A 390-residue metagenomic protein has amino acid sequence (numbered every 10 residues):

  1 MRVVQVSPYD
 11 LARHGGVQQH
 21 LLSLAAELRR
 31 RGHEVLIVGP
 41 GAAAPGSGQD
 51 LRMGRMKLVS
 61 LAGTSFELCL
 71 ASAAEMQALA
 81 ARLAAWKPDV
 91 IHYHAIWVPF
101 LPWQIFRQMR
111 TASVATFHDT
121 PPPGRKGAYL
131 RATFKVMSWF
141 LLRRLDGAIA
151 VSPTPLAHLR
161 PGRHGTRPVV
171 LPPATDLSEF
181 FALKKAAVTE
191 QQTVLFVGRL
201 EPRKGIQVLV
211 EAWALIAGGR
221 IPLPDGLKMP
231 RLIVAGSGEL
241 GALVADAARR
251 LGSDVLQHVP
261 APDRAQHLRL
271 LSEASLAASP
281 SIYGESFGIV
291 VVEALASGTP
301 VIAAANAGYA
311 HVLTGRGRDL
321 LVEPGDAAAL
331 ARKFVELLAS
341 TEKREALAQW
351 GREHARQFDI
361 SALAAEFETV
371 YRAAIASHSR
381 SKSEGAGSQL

Functional and structural regions predicted by a protein language model:
V4, A186-L215: Conserved donor-binding/catalytic core segment of Leloir-type glycosyltransferases
G41, T154, A174: Carbohydrate-associated surface elements
P121, R131-A148, P161-G162: Membrane-proximal helix-turn-helix segments that form the acceptor-binding/catalytic region of lipid-linked
K126, R160, A174-Q191: Acidic anion/phosphate-binding donor-loop and adjacent secondary structure in glycosyltransferase catalytic cores
A242-A265: Nucleotide-activated donor-binding/catalytic signature segment of Leloir-type glycosyltransferases, i.e., the conserved
S272-S286, T299: Acidic donor-binding loop of glycosyltransferase active sites
G315-A327, E336-E342: Conserved acidic donor-binding segment of nucleotide-sugar-dependent glycosyltransferases
K343-Q357: A short, well-ordered alpha-helix in the C-terminal region of glycosyltransferases
